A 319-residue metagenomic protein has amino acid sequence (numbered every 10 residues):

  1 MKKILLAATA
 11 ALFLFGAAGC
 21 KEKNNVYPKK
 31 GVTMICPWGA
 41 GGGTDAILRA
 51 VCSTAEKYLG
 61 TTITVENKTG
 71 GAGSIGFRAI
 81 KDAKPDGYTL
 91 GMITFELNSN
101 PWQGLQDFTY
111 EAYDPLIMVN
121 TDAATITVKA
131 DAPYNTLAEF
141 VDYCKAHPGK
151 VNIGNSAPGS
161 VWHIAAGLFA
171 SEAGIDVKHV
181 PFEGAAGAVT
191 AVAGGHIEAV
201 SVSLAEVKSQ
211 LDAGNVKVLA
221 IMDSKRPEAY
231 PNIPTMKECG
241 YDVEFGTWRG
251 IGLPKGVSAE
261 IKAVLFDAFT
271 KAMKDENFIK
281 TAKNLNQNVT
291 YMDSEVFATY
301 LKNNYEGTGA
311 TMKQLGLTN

Functional and structural regions predicted by a protein language model:
L6-L14: Hydrophobic helical h-region of N-terminal Sec-dependent signal peptides in bacterial secretory/periplasmic proteins
G16-G19: C-terminal motif of bacterial Sec signal peptides marking the signal peptidase cleavage site
K21-E111, K150, I175-E198, V289-Y291 (+1 more regions): N-terminal (or domain-start) structured segment
K29-G31, S171-A173, V177, V257-N319: An extracytoplasmic/periplasmic, membrane-proximal ligand-sensing/linker region
T44-G60, H163-S171, Q210, E276-N277: Short, polar/charged alpha-helical segment
D82-Y88, W102-G187, M236, W248-T281: Hinge/capping helix and adjacent helix->loop/strand transition within the periplasmic-binding protein
F95-G104, L168-E172, A199-P231, G309: A ligand-binding cleft/hinge motif common to bilobed small-molecule-binding domains
V207-K274, N303-E306: C-terminal lobe and pocket-closing loops of periplasmic/extracytoplasmic Venus-flytrap solute-binding proteins
